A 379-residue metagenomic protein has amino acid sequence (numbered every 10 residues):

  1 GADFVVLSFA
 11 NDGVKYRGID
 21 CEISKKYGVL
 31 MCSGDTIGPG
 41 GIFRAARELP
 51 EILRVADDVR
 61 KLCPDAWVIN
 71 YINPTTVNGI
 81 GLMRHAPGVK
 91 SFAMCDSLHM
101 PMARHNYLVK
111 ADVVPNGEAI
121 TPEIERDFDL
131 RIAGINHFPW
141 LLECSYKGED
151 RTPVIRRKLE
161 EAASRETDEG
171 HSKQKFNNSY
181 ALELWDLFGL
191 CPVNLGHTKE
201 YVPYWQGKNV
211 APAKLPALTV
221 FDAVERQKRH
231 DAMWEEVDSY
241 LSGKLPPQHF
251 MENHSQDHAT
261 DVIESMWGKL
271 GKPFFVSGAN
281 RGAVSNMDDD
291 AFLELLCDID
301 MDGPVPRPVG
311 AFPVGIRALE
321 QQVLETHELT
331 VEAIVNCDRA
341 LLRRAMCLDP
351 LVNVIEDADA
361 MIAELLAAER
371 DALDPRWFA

Functional and structural regions predicted by a protein language model:
A2-F9: N-terminal Rossmann-like NAD(P) cofactor-binding module of classical short-chain dehydrogenase/reductase
D3, H99-M102, Q321-L324: Generic structural signal for well-ordered, non-transmembrane alpha-helical segments in soluble/cytosolic regions
V5, V68, G303: Receiver (REC) domain switch-region micro-motif
N11-A86: Rossmann-fold NAD(P)-binding glycine/threonine-rich loop
G40-R47, A66-N70, F92-A93, P247-H254 (+2 more regions): Conserved aromatic-histidine-acidic binding/catalytic patches
D57, L62, W67-G148: Rossmann-fold dinucleotide-binding core
L108, D112-A379: Long, compositionally biased stretches enriched for glycine and/or charged residues
